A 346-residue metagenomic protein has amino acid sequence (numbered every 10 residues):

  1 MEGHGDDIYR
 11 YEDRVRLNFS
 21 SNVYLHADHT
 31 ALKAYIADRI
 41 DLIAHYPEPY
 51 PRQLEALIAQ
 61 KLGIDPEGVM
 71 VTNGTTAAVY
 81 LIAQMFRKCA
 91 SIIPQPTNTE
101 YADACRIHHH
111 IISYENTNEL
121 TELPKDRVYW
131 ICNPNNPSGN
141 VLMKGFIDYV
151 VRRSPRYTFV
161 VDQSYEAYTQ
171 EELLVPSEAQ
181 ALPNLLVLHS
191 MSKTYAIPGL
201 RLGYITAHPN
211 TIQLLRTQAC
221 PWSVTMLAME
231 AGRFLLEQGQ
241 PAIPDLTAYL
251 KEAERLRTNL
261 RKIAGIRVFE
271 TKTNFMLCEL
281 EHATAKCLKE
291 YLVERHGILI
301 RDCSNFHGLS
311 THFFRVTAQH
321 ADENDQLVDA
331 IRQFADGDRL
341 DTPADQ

Functional and structural regions predicted by a protein language model:
M1-H45, T317: N-terminal "arm"/small-domain region of PLP-dependent enzymes with the aminotransferase-like
D28-A31, Y50, N184-K262, I266-F269: PLP-dependent aminotransferase class I/II
T30-A31, A283-E290, E323-Q326: Short, conserved charged micro-motifs
P51-E55, D65-C89: Conserved beta-loop-alpha segment that forms the PLP phosphate-binding cup at the N-terminus of a helix
A83-R106, I111-S113, N118: Conserved PLP-anchoring active-site segment centered on the Schiff-base-forming lysine
S113-T169: Active-site phosphate-binding strand-loop segment of PLP-dependent enzymes
G145, E294-R295, G308-Q346: PLP-dependent enzyme catalytic core of the Aspartate aminotransferase-like
L250, I263-H296: Conserved PLP-binding catalytic core of the aspartate aminotransferase-like
